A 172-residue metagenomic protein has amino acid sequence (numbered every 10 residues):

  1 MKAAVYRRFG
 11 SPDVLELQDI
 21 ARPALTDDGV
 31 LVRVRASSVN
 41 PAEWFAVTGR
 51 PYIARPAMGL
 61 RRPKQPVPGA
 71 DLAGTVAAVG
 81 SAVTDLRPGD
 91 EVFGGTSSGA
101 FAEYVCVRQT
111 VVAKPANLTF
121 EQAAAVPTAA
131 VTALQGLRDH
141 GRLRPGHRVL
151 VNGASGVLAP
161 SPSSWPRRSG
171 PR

Functional and structural regions predicted by a protein language model:
K2, E16, A21, R33 (+2 more regions): Residues located in well-ordered beta-strands
S11, I20-A73: N-terminal glycine-rich beta->alpha transition that marks the start or flank of a dinucleotide-binding site
P23-L25, S37, V79, G95 (+1 more regions): Residue-level recognition of beta-strand microenvironments
D71-T96: A glycine-/small-residue-rich N-terminal strand-loop-strand element that serves as the cofactor-binding glycine loop
R87, A116-E121, R142-R148: Short helix-loop-beta connector
T96-V111: A structural motif shared across PLP-dependent enzymes of the aminotransferase-like
A130-R172: Mid-domain Rossmann-like dinucleotide-binding core that forms the NAD(H)/NADP(H) cofactor-binding site
